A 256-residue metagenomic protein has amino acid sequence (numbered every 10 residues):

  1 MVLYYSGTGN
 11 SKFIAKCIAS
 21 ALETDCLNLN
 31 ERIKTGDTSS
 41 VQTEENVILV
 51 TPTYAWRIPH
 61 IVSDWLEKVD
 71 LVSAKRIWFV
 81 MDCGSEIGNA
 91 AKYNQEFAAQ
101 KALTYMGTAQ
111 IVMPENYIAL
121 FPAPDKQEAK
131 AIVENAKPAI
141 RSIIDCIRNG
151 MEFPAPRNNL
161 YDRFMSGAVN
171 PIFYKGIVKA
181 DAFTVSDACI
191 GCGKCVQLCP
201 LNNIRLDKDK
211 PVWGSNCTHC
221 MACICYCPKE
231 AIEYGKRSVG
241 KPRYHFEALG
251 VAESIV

Functional and structural regions predicted by a protein language model:
M1, S6-I14, S20-I33, D37-S39 (+4 more regions): FMN-binding flavodoxin-like domain, especially the glycine-rich phosphate-binding loop
S40-V41, D70, G176, Q197 (+1 more regions): Generic structural signal for beta-strand residues in well-ordered domains
Q42-E44, S73-A74, K179, V185 (+1 more regions): Residue-level preference for short coil/turn positions at secondary-structure junctions
I111-E115, Q197-K210, V251-V256: Short, highly charged low-complexity linear segments
N159-C192, Q197: A mid-sequence, solvent-exposed acidic-amphipathic segment
T184-V185, I190, K194-T218, A222-V239: Iron-sulfur cluster-binding cysteine motifs and their immediate structural context in ferredoxin-like electron-transfer
E230-V256: Long, positively charged, glycine-interspersed low-complexity recognition regions
